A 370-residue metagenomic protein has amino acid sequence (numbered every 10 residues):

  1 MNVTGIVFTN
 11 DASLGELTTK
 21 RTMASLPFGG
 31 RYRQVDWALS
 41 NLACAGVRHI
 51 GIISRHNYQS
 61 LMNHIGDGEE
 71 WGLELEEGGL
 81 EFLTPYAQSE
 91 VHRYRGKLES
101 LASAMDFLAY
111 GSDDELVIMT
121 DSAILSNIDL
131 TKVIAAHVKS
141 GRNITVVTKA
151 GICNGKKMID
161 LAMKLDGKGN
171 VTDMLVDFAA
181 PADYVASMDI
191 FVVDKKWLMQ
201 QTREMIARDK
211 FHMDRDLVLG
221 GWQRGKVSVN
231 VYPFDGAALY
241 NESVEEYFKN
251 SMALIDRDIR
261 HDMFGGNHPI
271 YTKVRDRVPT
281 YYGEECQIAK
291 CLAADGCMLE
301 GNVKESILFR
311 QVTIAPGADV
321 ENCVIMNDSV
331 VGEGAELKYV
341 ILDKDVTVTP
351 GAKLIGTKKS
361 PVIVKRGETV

Functional and structural regions predicted by a protein language model:
M1-M252, V364: Unchanged
M1-V7, K196, E204-V370: Left-handed beta-helix
